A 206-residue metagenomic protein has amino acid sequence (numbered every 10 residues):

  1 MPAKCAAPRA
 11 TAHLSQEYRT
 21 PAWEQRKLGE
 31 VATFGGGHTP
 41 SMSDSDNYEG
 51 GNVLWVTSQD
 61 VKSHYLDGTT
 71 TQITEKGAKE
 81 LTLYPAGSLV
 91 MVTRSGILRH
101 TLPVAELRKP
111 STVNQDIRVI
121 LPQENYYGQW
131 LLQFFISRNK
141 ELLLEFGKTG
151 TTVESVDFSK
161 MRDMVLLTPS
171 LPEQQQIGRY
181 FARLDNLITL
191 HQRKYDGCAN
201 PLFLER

Functional and structural regions predicted by a protein language model:
M1-A12, R19-R26, L131, V165-R206: Amphipathic alpha-helical segments
Q16-H38, S63: Non-catalytic DNA-recognition/assembly elements of restriction-modification systems
E17, M42, G77-A78, G150: Short, solvent-exposed loop/turn positions at domain surfaces that link secondary-structure elements or cap domain
G29-A32, M42-T74: DNA target-recognition patches
A32-G35, F135, N139: Hydrophobic aliphatic residues
T57-S58, G68-I136: A short beta-sheet element
S111-R118, T149-P172: A short glycine-rich beta-alpha junction/loop motif
